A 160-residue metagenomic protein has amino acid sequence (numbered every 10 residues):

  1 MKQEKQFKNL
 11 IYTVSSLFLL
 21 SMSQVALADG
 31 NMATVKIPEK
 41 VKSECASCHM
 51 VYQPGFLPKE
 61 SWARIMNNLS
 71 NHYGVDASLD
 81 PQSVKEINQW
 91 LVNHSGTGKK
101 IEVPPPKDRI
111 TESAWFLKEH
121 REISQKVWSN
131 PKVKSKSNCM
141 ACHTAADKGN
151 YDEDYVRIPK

Functional and structural regions predicted by a protein language model:
K2-E4, L20, K36: TerminUS-proximal long segments
K2-V14: Bacterial N-terminal signal peptides that target proteins for export
A28-Q89, H94-K160: Sequence context surrounding c-type heme c attachment/ligation sites in exported
